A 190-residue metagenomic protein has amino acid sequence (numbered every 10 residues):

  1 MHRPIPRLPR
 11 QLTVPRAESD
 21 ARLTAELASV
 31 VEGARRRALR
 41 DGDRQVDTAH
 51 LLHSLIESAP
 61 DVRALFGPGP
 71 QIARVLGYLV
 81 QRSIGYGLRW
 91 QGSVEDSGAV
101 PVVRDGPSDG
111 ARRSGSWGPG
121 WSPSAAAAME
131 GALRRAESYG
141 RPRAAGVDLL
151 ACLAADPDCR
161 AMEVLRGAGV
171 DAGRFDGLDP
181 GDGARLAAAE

Functional and structural regions predicted by a protein language model:
M1-E190: Histone-fold recognition with a strong bias for associated Lys/Arg-rich disordered tails
